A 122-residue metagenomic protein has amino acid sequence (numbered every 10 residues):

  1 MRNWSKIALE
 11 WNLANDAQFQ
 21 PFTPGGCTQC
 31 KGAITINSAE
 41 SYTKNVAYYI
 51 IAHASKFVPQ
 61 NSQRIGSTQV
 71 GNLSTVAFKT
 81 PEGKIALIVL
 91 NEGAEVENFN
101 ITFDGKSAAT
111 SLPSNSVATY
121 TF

Functional and structural regions predicted by a protein language model:
M1-F122: Substrate-binding and catalytic surfaces of secreted/luminal carbohydrate-active proteins
